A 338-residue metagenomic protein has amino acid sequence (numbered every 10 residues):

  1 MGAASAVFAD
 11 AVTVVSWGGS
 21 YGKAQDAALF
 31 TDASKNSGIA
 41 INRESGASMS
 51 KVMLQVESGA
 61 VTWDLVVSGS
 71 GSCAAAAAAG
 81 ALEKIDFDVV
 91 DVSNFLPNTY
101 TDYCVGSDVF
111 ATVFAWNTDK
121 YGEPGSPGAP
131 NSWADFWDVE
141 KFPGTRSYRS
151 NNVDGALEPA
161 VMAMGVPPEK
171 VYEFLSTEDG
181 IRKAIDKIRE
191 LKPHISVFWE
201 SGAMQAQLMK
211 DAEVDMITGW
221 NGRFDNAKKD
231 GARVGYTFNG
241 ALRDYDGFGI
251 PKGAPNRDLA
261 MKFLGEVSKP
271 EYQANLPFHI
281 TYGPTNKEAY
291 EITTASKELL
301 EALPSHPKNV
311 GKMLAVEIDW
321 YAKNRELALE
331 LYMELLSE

Functional and structural regions predicted by a protein language model:
D10-A76, A206: Early extracytoplasmic/lumenal segment of secretory-pathway proteins
G19-A24, T62-W63, V67-M204: Extracytoplasmic ligand-binding site segments that recognize negatively charged/polar headgroups
W63-V67, F198, D215-W220, G235: Paired acidic/hydrophobic, glycine-rich loop segments that form the ligand-binding mouth/hinge of periplasmic-binding
C73-A75, M216-R233: A ligand-binding cleft/hinge motif common to bilobed small-molecule-binding domains
F95, F110, R182-L191, K228-A254: Periplasmic-binding protein-like
P251-K312: Mature extracytoplasmic/periplasmic domains
K308-E338: Conserved C-terminal helix/tail region of periplasmic/extracytoplasmic solute-binding proteins
